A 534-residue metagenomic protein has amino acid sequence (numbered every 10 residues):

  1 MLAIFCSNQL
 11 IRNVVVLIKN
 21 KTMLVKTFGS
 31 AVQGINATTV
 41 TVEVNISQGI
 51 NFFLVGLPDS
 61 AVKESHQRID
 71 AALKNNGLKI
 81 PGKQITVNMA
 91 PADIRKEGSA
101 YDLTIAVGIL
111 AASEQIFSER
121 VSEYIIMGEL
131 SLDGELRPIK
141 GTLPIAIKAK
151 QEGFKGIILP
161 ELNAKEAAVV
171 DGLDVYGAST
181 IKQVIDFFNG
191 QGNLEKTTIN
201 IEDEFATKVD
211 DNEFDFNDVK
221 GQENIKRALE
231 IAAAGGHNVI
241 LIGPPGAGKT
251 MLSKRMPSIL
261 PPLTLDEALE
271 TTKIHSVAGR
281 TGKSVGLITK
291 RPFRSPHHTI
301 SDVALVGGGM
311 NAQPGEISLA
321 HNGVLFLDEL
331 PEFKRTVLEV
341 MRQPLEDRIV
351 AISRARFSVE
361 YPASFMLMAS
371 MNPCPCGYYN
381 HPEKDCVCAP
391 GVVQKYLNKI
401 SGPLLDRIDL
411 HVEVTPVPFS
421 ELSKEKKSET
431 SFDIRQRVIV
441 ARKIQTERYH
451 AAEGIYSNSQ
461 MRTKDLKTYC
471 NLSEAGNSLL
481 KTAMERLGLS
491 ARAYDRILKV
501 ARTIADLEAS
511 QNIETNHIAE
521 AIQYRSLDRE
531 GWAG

Functional and structural regions predicted by a protein language model:
L2-I240, P244-A247, I288, S353 (+2 more regions): Peripheral, non-AAA+ core regions of ATP-driven protein-machinery
V25, K63-N75, L103-A111, L143-E152 (+27 more regions): Solvent-exposed alpha-helical segments within well-ordered globular domains of core cellular machineries
Q48, I80-K83, R120-V121, G153 (+10 more regions): Short loop/turn elements that form and flank the Walker-type P-loop nucleotide-binding site in RecA-like NTPase cores
V55, A61-H66, P81, N88-G98 (+2 more regions): Basic, amphipathic alpha-helical bundle interface domains used for macromolecular binding and assembly
F117-S118, N189-N200, T264-L265, V277-K283 (+2 more regions): Proline-centered turn/helix-capping motifs that create local helix->coil transitions or kinks
I157, L325, D409-V412: Short, well-ordered beta-strand core segments
F214-R227, G236-N238, K273-L338, Q343 (+2 more regions): Switch/coupling sub-region of P-loop NTPases
L241-R280: Walker A/P-loop
